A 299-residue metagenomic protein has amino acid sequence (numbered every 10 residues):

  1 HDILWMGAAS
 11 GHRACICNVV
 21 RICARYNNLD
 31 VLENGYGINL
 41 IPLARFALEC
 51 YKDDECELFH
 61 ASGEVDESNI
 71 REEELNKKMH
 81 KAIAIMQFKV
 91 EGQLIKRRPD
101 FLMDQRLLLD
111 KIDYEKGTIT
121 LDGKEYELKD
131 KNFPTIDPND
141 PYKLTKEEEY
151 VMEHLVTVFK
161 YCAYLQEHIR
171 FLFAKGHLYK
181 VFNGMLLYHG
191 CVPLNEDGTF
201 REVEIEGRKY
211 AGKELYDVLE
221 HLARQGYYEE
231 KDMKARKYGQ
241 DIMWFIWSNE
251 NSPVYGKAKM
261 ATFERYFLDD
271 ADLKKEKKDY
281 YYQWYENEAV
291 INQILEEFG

Functional and structural regions predicted by a protein language model:
H1-G299: Feature recognizes metal-dependent phosphohydrolase scaffolds
